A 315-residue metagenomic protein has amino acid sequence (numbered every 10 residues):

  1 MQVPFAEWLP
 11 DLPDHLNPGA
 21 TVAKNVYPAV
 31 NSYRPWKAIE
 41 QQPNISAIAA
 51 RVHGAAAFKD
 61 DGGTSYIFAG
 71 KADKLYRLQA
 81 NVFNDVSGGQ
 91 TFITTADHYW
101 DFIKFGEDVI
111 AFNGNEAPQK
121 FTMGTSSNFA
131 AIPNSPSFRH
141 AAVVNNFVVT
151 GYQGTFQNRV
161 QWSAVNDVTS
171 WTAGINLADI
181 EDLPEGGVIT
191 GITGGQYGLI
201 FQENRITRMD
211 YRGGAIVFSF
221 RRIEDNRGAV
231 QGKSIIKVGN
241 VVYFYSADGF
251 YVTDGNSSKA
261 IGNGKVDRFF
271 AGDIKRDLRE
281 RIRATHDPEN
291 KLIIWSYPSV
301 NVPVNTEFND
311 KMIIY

Functional and structural regions predicted by a protein language model:
M1-N84, S137-R208, L292-Y315: N-terminal beta-propeller domains
Q2, E185-Y315: Beta-sheet-dominated scaffold domains
N25, Q119-T122, H286-D287, I314: Acidic/polar residues at beta-strand termini and the immediately following turn/coil
A49-K59, T91-K104, P133-N145, G186-G191 (+2 more regions): Repeated scaffold domains used in trafficking and secretory/extracellular systems, primarily beta-propellers
Q79-V82, T122-T125, Y211-G214, N256-S257: Short loop/turn segments that connect beta-strands within beta-propeller blades
F83-V86, T91-A96, F102-K104, D108-A111 (+1 more regions): Helix-rich alpha-solenoid scaffolding regions
D85-Q90, N128-P133, T172-I175, F218-I223 (+1 more regions): Beta-propeller fold detector
Y99-N134: Hydrophobic or amphipathic alpha-helical targeting/insertion segments
